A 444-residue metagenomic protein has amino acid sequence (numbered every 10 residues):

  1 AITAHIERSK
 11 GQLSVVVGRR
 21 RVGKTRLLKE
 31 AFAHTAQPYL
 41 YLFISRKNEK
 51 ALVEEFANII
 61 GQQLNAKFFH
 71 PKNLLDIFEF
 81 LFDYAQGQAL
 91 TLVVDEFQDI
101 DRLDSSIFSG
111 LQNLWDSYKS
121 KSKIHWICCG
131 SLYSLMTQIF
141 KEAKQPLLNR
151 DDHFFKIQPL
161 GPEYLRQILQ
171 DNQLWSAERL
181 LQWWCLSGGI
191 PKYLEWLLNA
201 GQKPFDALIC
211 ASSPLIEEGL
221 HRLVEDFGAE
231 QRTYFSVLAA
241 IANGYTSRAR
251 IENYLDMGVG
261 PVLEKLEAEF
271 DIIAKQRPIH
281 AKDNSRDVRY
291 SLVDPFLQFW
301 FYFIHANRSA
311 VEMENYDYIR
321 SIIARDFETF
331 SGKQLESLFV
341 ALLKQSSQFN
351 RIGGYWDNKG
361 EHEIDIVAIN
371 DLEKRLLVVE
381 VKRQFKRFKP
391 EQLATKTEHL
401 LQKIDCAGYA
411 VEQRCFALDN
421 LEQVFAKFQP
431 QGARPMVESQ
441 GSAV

Functional and structural regions predicted by a protein language model:
A1-S321: Phosphate-binding site recognition
R286-V444: A cross-kingdom feature that marks ATP-driven nucleic-acid transaction machinery
